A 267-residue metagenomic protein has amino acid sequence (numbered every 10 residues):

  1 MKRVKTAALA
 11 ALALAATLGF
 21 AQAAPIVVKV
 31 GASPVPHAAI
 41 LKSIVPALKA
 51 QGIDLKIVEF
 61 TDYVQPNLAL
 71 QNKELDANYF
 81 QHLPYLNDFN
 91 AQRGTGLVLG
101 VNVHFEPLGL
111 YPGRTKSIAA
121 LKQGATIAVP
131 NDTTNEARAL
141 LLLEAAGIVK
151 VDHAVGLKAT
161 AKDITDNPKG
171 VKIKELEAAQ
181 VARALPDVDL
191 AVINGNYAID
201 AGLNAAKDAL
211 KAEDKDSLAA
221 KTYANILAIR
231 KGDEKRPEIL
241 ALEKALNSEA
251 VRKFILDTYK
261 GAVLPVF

Functional and structural regions predicted by a protein language model:
A24-V35, I53-E59, T126-I127: Short, well-ordered beta-strand elements
I57-L68, V155-R183: Short helix-initiation/N-cap motifs at beta->coil->alpha
Y63-G94, L110-Y111, K116, D200-G202: Pocket-flanking alpha-helical
Q71-Q81, A125, I148, K169-K172 (+1 more regions): Alpha-to-beta junction loops
D88-G100, T115, D187, V192 (+1 more regions): Ligand-binding "clamshell"
G100-V149: A conserved helix-loop-strand patch within extracytoplasmic ligand-binding domains of the periplasmic binding
P107-I118, Y223-R236: A bilobed periplasmic-binding-protein/Venus flytrap-type ligand-binding module shared by bacterial periplasmic
A137-E144, A245-V266: Periplasmic-binding protein-like
